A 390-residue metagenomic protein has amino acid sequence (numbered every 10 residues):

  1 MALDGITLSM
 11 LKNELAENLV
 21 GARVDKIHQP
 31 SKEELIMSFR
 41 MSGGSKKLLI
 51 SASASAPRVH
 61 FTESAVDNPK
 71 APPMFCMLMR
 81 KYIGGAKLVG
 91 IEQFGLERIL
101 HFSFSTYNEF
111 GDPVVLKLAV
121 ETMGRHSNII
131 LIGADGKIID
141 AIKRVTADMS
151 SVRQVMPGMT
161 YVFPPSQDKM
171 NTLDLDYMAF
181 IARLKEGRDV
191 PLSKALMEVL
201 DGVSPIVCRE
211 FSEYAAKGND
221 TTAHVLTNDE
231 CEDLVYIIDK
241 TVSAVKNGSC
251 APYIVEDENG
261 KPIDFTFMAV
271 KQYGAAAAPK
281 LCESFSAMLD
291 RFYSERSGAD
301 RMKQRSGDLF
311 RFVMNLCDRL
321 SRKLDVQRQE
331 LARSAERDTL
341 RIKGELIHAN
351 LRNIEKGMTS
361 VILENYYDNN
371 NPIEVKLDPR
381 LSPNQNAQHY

Functional and structural regions predicted by a protein language model:
M1-Y390: Extended, highly charged segments
